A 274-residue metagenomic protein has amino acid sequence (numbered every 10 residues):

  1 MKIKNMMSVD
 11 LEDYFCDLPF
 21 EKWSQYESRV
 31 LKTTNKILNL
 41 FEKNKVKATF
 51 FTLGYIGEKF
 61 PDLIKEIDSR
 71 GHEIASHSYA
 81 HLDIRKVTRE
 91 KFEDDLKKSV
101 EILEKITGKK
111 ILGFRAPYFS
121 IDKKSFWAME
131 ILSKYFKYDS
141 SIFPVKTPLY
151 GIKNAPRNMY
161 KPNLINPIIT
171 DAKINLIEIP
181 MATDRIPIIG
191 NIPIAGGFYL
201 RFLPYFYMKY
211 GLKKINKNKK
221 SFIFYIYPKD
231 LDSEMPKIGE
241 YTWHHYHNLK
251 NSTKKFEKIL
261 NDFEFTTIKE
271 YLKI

Functional and structural regions predicted by a protein language model:
M1-R70: Active-site beta->alpha N-cap acidic-glycine motif
D10, H77, H81, Y227: Histidine-centered divalent metal-coordination motifs
C16, N44-S125, F136, S141-P148 (+2 more regions): Metal-dependent polysaccharide deacetylase catalytic core of the NodB/CE4 family, i.e., the active-site-bearing domain
E21-E27, E90, G239-H245: Short glycine-enriched, charge-decorated loop/helix-capping segments at active-site entrances that position
T34-L38, P61-K65, E93-V100, M129 (+2 more regions): Generic structural signal for well-ordered alpha-helices, preferentially at hydrophobic/aromatic core positions
E42-K45, Y138, F202-I274: C-terminal domain-boundary segment and adjacent tail
K105, K109-K110, A116-K219: Active-site-adjacent pocket scaffolds in enzyme catalytic domains
